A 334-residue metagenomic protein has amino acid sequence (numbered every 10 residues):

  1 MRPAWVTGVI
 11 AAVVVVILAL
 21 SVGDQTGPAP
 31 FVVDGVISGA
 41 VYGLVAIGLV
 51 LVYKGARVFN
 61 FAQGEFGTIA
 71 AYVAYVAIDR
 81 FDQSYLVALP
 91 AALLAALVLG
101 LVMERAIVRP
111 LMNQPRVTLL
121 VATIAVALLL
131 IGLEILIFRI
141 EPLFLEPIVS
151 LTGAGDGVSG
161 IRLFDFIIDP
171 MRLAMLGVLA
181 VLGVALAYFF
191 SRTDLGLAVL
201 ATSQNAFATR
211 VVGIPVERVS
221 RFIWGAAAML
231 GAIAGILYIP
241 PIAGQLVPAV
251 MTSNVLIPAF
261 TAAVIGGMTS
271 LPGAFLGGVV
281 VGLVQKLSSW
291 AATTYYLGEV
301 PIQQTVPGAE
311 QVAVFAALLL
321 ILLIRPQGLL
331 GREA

Functional and structural regions predicted by a protein language model:
M1-L18, A106, I137, Q204-V211 (+2 more regions): Cytosolic-side transmembrane-helix boundaries in multi-pass membrane proteins
M1-V45, V73, Y85-A88, Q114-T118 (+3 more regions): Membrane-interfacial amphipathic/re-entrant helices at transmembrane-helix boundaries
S21-V41, I168, F189-G196, S220-A263 (+2 more regions): Inter-helical junctions in multi-pass inner-membrane proteins, predominant in energy-converting antiporter-like
P30, A185-W224, A334: Membrane-helix/interface signature in polytopic inner-membrane proteins
V33, K54-V102, A106, A243-V247 (+1 more regions): Membrane-embedded helix boundary and interhelical linker motif in transport proteins
D82-V126, L133, L276-V281, Q285 (+1 more regions): Alpha-helical transmembrane segments within multi-pass membrane transporters and channels
V121, L128-L163, V211, S288-P301 (+2 more regions): Extracellular/periplasmic helix-loop junction at the C-terminal end of a transmembrane helix in multi-pass membrane
I140-L143, G160-L200, A234: Alpha-helical transmembrane segments of multi-pass integral membrane proteins
